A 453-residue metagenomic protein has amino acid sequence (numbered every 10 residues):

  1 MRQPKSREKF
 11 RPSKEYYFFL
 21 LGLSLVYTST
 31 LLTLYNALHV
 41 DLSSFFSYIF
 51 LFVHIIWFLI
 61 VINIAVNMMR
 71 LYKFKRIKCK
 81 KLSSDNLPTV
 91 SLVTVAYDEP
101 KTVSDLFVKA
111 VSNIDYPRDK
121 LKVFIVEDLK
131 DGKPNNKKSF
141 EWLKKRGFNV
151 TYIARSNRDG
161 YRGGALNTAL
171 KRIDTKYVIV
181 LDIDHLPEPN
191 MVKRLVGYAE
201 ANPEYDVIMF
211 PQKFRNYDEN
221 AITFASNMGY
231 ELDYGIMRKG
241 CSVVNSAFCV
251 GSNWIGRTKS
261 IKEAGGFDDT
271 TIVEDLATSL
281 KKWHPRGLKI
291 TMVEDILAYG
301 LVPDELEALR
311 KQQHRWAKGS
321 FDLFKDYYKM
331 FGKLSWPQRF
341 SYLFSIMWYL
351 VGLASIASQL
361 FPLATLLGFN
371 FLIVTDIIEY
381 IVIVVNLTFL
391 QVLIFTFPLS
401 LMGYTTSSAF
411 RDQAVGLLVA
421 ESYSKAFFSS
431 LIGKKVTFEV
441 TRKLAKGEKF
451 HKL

Functional and structural regions predicted by a protein language model:
T28-F58, K81-S84, W348-T437, K452-L453: Membrane-embedded multi-pass helical conduit in multi-pass membrane proteins, especially envelope-biosynthetic
P88-V93, K122, A277: Cell-envelope/extracellular polymer assembly enzymes that use nucleotide-activated donors
S91-E99, I114, Y198: A conserved hydrophobic helix/loop-capping motif in glycosyltransferases and polysaccharide synthases
K109-K120: Short, acidic, metal-binding catalytic loop of nucleotide-sugar glycosyltransferases
E127-S139, S156-D159: A conserved acidic beta->alpha catalytic loop
W142-G147, T151-R155, D159-Y177, P189-I272 (+4 more regions): Long helical/loop segments within the catalytic core of UDP-sugar-dependent glycosyltransferases, especially the large
K281-A298: Catalytic donor-sugar/metal-binding loop of nucleotide-sugar-dependent glycosyltransferases
